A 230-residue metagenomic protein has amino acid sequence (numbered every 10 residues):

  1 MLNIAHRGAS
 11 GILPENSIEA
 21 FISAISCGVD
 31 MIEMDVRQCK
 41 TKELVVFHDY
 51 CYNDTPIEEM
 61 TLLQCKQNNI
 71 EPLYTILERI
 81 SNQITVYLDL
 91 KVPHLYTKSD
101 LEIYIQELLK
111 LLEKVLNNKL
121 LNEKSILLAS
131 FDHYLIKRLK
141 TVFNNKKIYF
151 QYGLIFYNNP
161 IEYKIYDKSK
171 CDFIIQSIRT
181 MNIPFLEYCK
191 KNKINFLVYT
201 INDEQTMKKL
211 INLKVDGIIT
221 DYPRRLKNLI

Functional and structural regions predicted by a protein language model:
M1-I230: Phosphate-group recognition and catalysis centered on beta-loop-alpha active-site segments
